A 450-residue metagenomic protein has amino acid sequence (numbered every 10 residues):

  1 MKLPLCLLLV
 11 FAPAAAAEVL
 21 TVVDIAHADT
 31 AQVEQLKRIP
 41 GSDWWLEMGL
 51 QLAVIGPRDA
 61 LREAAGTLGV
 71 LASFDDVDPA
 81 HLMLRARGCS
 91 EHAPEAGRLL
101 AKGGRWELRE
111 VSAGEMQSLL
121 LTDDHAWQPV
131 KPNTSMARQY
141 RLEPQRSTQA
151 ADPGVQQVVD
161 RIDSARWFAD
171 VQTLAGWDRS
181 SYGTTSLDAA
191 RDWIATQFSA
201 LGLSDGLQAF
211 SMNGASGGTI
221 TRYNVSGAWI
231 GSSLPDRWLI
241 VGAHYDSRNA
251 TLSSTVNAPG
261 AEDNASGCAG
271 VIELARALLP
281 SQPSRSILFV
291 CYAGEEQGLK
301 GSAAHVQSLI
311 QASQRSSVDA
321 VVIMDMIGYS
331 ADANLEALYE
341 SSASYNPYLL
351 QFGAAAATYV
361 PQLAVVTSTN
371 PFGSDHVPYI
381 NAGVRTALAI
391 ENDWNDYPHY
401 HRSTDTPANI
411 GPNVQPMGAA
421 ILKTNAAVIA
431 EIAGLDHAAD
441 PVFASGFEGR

Functional and structural regions predicted by a protein language model:
F11-A15: N-terminal signal peptide c-region/cleavage motif recognized by signal peptidases
W45-E47, A169, T173-I230: A non-catalytic alpha/beta surface segment that caps or lines the substrate-entry region of metallo-dependent hydrolase
D59-L61, R179-Y182, S204, S211-A215 (+9 more regions): Solvent-exposed loop/turn segments at secondary-structure junctions within structured extracellular/periplasmic domains
K131-T184, I230: N-terminal hydrophobic or amphipathic helices/low-complexity stretches enriched in small/hydrophobic/Pro/Gly
D152-I162, A175-S186, F210-G217, S253-N264 (+4 more regions): Second-shell loop/turn segments in exported
D170-Q172, Q197, L201, A215-V290 (+1 more regions): Catalytic-core environment of secreted peptidases
L207, S330-A439: Active-site-adjacent substrate-binding region of metalloamidase/peptidase-like peptide-processing proteins
T221, T255-P347, Q351, D375: Acidic/histidine-rich catalytic neighborhood of metal-dependent amide-processing enzymes
